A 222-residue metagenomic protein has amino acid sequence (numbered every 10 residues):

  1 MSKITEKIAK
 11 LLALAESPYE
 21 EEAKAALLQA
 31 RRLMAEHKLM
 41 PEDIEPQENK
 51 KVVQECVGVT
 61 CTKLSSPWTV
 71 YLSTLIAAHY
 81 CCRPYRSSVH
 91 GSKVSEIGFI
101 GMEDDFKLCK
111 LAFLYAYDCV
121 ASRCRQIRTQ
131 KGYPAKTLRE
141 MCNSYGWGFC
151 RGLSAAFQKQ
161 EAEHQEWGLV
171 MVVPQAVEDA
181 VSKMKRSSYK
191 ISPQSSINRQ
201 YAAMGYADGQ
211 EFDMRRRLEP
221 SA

Functional and structural regions predicted by a protein language model:
M1-Q54: Long alpha-helical, hydrophobic tracts
L39-A222: Extended, helix-rich structural scaffolds rather than catalytic motifs
